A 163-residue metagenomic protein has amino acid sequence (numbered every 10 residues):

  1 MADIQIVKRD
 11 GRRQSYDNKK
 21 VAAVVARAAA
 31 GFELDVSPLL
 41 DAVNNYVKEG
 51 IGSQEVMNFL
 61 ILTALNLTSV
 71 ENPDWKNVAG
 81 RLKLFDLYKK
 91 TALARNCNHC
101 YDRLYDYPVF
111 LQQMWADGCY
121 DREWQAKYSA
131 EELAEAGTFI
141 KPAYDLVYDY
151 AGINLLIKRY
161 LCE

Functional and structural regions predicted by a protein language model:
M1-E163: Extended catalytic cores of very large enzyme megasubunits
